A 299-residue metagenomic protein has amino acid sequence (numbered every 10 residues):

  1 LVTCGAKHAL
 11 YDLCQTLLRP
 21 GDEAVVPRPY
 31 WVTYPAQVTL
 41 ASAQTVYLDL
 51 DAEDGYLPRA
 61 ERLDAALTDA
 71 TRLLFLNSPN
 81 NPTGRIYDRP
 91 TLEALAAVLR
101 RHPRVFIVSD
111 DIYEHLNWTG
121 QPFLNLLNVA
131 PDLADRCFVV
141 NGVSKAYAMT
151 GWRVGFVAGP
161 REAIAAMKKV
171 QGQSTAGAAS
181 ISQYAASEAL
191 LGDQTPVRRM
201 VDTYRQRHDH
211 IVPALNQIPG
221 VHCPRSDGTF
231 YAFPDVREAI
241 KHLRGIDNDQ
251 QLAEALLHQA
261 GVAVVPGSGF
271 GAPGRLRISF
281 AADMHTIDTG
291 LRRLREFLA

Functional and structural regions predicted by a protein language model:
L1-A299: PLP-dependent class I/II
